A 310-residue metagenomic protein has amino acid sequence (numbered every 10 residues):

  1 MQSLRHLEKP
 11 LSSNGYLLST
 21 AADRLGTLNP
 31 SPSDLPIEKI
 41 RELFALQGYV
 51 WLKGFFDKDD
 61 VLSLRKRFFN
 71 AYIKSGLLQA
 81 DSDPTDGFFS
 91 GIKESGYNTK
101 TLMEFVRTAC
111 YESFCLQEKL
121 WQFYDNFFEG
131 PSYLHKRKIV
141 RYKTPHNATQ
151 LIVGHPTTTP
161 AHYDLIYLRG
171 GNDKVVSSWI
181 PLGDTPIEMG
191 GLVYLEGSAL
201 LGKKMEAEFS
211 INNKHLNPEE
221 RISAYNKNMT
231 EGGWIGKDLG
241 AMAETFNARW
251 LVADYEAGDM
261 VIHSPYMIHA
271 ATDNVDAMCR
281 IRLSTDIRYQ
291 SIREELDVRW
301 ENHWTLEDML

Functional and structural regions predicted by a protein language model:
Q2-N29, L77-L78, K203-A224, G236-E244 (+2 more regions): Non-heme Fe(II)/2-oxoglutarate
Q2-Q47, K53-A161, Y167, T305-M309: Non-heme Fe(II)-dependent double-stranded beta-helix
F56-K58, V140-Y142, D184-I187, A199-L200 (+3 more regions): Short, solvent-exposed loop/turn segments at secondary-structure junctions
T144, Y163-L165, I180-D184, E196: Short, structured patches in soluble enzyme cores that scaffold and shape functional sites
I152-G154, P160-Y163, E188-G197, K203-A207 (+1 more regions): A short secondary-structure junction signal
Y163-L168, A248-W250: Short, P/G- and charge-enriched loop/turn segments at secondary-structure junctions
L168-I187, D254-A257, I262, R288-I292: Short, conserved beta-strand element in jelly-roll/cupin
V176, G190, L283: Change "...and in nucleic-acid phosphodiester-cleaving endonucleases..." to "...and in nucleic-acid processing enzymes
